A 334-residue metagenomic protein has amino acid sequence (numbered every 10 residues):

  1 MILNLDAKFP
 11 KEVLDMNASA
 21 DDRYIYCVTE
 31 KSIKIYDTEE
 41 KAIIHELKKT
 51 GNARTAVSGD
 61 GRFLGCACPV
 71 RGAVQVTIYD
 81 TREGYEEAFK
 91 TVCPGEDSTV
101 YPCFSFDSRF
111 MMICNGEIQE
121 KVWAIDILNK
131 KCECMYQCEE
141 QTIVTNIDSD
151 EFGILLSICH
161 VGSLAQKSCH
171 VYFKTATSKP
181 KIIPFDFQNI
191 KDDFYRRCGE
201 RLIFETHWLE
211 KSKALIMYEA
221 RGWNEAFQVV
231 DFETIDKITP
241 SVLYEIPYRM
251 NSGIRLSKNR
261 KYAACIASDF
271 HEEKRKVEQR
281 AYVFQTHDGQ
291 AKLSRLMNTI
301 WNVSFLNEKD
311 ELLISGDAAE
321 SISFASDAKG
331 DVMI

Functional and structural regions predicted by a protein language model:
M1-K11: A short helix->beta-strand "capping" segment at the edge of beta-propeller domains
I2-N4, A42-H45, E86-F89, K131-E133 (+4 more regions): A structural motif specific to WD40 beta-propellers
K11-N17, T50-V57, E96-C103, E139-S149 (+3 more regions): Repeated scaffold domains used in trafficking and secretory/extracellular systems, primarily beta-propellers
A20-D21, G59-D60, F106-D107, S149-E151 (+3 more regions): Residue-level detector of Asp-centered blade-edge/turn motifs that repeat once per structural unit in beta-propeller
I25, L64, M111, I154-L156 (+3 more regions): Hydrophobic beta-strand positions that form the internal "hydrophobic ladder" of WD40/Gbeta-like beta-propeller blades
S32, G72-T77, Q119-W123, S163-Y172 (+3 more regions): Structural motif
T38-K41, T81-G84, D126-K130, T175-S178 (+3 more regions): Short loop/turn segments that connect beta-strands within beta-propeller blades
W301-I334: Blade-level signature of beta-propeller repeat domains, shared across WD40, Kelch, NHL, RCC1 and BNR/Asp-box propellers
